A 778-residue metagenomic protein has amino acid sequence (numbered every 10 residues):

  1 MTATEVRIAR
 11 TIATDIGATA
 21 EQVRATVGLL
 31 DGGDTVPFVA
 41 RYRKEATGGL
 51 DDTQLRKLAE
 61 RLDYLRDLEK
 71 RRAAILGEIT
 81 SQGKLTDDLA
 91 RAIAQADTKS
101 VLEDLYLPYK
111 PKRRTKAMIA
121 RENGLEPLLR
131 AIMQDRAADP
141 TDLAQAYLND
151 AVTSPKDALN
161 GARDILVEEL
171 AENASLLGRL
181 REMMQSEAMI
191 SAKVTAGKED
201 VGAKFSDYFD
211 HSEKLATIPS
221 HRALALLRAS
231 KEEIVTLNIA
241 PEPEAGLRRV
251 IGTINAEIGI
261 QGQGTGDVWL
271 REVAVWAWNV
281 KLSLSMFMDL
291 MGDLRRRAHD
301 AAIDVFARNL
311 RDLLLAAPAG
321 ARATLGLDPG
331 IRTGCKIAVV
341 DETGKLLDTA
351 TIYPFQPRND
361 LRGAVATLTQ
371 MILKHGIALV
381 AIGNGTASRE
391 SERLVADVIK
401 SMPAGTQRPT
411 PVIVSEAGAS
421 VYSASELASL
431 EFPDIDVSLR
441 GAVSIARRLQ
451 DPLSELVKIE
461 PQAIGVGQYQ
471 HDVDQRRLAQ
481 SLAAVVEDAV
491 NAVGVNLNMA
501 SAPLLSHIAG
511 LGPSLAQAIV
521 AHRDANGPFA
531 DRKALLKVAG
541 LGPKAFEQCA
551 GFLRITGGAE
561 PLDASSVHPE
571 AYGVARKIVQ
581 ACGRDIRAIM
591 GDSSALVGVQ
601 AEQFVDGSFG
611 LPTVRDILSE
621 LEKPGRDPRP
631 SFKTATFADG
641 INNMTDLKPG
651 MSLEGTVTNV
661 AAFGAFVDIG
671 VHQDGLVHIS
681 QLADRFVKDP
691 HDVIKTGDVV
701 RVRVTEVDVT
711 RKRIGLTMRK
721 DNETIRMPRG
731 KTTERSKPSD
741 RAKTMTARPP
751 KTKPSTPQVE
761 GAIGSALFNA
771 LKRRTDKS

Functional and structural regions predicted by a protein language model:
M1-R24, D31: Generic start-of-chain signal for non-secretory N-termini
A13, G17, A317-A319, E487-A521 (+2 more regions): C-terminal accessory/binding modules appended to enzymatic or scaffolding proteins
G28-D31, P108, I119-E122, A225-A229 (+15 more regions): Replace "in large, NTP-powered and nucleic-acid-processing enzymes" with "in large, NTP-powered factors and other
T35-V36, D51-M118, N123-N149, T153 (+3 more regions): Accessory alpha-helical DNA-binding modules that contact the DNA backbone or grooves
F38, D51-K57, Y64-G326, G330-D434 (+1 more regions): Duplex nucleic acid-engaging cores and interfaces of nucleic-acid transaction enzymes
D88, V101, L105, V412 (+3 more regions): Long, charge-rich intrinsically disordered scaffolds of nucleic-acid metabolism proteins
L290-A307, A463-G494, E602-P649: Long, charged amphipathic helices and adjacent flexible linkers at domain junctions
L553-S778: Single-stranded RNA-binding regions, centering on S1/OB-family and related RNA-binding modules
